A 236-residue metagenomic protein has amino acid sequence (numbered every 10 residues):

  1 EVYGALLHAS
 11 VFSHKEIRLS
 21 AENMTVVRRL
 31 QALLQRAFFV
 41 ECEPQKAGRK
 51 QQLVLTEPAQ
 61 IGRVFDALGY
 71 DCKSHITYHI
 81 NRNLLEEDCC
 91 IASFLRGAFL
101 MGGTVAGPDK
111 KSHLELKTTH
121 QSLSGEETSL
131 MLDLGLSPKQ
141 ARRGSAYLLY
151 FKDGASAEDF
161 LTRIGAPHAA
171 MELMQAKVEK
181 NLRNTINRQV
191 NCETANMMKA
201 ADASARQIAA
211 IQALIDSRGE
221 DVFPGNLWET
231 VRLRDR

Functional and structural regions predicted by a protein language model:
E1, L84-I91, G219-G225: Structural motif
E1-F12: N-terminal, Lys/Arg- and Ser/Thr-rich interaction peptides
Y3, F99-L100, L214-I215: Short hydrophobic/aromatic-rich motifs at helix boundaries and adjacent loops
A9, K15-E16, A21-R28, A32-M174: DNA-contacting interfaces and partner/effector-binding or oligomerization modules in DNA-centric proteins
R163-R236: Extended mid-to-C-terminal alpha-helical interaction segments
